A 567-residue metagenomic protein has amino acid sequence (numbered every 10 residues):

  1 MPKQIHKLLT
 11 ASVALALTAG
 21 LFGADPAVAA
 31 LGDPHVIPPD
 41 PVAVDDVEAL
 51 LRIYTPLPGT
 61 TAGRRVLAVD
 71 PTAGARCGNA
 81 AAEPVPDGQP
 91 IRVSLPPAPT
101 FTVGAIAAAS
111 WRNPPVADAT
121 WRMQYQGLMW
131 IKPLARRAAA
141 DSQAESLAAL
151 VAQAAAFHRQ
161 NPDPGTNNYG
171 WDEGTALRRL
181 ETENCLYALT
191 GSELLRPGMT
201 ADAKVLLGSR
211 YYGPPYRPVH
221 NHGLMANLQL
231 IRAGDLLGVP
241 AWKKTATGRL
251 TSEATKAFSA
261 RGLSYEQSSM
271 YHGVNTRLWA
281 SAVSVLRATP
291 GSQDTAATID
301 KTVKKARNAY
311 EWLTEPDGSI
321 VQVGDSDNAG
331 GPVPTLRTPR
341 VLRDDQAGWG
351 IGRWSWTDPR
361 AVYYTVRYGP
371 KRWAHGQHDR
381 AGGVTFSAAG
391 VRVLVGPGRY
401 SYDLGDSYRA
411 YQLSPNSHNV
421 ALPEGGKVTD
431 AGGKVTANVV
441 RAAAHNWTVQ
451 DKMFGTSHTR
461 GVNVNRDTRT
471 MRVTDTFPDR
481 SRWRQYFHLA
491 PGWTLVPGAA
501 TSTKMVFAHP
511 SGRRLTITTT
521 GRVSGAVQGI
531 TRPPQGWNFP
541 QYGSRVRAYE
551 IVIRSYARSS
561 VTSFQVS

Functional and structural regions predicted by a protein language model:
M1-A30: Secretory targeting and sorting signals
A11, L57, S209-Y212: Surface-exposed polar/charged interaction patches
G20, L31-A105: Extreme N-terminal leader/anchor segments
G59-T60, R65-L67, T72, R76 (+4 more regions): Surface-exposed helix-capping loop/turn segments at secondary-structure junctions
A105-R112: Juxtamembrane membrane-water interface segments that cap and precede transmembrane helices
A117-V303, T519: Aromatic-lined, polymer-binding surfaces characteristic of secreted/periplasmic polysaccharide-degrading enzymes
E266-S567: Extended polysaccharide-engagement surfaces of secreted carbohydrate-active enzymes
